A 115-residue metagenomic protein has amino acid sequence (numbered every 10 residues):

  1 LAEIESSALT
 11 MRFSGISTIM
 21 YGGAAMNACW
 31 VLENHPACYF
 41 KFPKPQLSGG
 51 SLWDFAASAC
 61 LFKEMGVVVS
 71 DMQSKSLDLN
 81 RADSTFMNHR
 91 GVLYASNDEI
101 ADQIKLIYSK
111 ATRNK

Functional and structural regions predicted by a protein language model:
L1-K115: An extended, acidic
